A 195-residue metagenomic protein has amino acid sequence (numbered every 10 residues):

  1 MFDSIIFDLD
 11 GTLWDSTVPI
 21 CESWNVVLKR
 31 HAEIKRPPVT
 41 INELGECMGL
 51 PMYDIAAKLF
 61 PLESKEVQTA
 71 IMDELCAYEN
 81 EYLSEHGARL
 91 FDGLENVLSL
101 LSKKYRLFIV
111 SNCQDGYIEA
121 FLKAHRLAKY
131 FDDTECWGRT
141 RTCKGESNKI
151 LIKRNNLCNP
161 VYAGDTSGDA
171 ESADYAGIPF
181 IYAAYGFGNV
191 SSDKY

Functional and structural regions predicted by a protein language model:
F2-D92: N-terminal helical cap/lid subdomain that shapes the substrate entry/recognition surface in HAD-like hydrolases
S4, K144-A170: Conserved Lys-Pro-Asp/Glu-containing loop-to-beta segment of HAD-superfamily phosphomonoesterases, centered on
L44, L127-T142: A short, structured active-site edge motif that brings together acidic residues
E81-I109, D115, E119, G145: Short, acidic loop-to-helix structural element flanking the phosphoryl-transfer center in phosphate-processing enzymes
Y162-Y195: Acidic, Mg2+-coordinating phosphoryl-transfer loop and its flanking beta/alpha structural elements, shared across
